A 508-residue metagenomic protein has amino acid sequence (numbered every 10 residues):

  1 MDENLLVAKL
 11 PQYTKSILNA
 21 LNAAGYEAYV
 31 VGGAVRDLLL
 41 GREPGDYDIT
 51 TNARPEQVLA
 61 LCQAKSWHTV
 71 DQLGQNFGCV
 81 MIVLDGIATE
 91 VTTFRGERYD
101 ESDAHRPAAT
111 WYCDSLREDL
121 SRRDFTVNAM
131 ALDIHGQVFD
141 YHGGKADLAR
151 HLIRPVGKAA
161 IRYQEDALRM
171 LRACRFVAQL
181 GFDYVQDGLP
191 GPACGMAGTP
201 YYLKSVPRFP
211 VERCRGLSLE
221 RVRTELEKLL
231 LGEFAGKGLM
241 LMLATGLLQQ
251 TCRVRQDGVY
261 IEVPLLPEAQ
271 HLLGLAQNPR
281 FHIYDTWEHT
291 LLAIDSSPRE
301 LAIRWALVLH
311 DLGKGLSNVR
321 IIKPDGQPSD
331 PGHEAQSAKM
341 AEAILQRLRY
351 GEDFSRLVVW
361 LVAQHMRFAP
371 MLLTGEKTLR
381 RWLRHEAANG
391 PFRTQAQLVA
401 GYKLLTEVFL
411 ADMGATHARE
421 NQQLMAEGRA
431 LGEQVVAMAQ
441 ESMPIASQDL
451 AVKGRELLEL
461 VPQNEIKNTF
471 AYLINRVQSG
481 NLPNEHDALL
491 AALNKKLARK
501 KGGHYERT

Functional and structural regions predicted by a protein language model:
M1-T508: Catalytic cores of the polymerase beta-like nucleotidyltransferase superfamily and closely associated nucleotide
